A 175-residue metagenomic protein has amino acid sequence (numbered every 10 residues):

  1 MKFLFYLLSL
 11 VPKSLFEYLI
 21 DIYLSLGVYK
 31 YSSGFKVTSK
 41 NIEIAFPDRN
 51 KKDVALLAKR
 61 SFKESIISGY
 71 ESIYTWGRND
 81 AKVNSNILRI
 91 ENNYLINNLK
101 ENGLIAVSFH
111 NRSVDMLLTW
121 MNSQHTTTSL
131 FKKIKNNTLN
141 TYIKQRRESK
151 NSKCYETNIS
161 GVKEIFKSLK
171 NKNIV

Functional and structural regions predicted by a protein language model:
M1-I105, T141-K144, S149-N151: Membrane-anchoring hydrophobic helices of lipid-metabolizing enzymes
W76-V175: Soluble catalytic domains of membrane acyltransferases
